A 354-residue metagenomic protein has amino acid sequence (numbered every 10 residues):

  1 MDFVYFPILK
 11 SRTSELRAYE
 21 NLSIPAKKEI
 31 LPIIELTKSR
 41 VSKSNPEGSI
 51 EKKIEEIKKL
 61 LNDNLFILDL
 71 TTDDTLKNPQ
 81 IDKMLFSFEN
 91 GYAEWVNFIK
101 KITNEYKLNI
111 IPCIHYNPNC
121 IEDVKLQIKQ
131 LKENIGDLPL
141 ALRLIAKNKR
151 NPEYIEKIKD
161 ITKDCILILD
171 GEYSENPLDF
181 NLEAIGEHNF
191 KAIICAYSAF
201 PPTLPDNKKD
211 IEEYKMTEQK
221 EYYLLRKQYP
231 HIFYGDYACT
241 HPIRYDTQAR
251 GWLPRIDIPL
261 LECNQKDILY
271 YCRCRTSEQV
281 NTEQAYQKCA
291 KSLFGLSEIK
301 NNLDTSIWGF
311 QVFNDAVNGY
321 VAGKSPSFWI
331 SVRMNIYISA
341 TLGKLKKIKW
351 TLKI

Functional and structural regions predicted by a protein language model:
M1-N109, K209-I354: Alpha/beta catalytic barrel-like cores
W95-L253: Eukaryote-skewed repeat-based solenoidal scaffolds used as protein-protein interaction platforms, primarily
